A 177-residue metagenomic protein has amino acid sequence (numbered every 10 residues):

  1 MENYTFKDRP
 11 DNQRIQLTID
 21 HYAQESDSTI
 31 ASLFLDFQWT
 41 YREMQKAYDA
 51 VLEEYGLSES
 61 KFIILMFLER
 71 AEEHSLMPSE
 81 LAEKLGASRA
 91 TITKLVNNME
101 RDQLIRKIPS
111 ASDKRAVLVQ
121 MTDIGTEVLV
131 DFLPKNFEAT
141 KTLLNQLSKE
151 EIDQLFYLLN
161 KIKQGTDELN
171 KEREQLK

Functional and structural regions predicted by a protein language model:
M1-V51, Y55: N-terminal leader segment of winged-helix/HTH proteins
S28, K46-A87: N-terminal helix-turn-helix DNA-binding core of bacterial DNA-binding proteins
D36, I63-F67, E127, Q154: Pre-recognition alpha-helix immediately N-terminal to the DNA-recognition helix within helix-turn-helix or winged-helix
Q38, M66-E73, L133, N160: Short, locally clustered residues in the helix-turn-helix/winged-helix DNA-binding domain
P78, V96-N97: Short, hydrophobic-biased segments on the C-terminal half of alpha helices that form "recognition helices"
L95, L158: Residues within the DNA-recognition helix of helix-turn-helix
N97-Q154: Charged, amphipathic alpha-helical coiled-coil/dimerization segments
